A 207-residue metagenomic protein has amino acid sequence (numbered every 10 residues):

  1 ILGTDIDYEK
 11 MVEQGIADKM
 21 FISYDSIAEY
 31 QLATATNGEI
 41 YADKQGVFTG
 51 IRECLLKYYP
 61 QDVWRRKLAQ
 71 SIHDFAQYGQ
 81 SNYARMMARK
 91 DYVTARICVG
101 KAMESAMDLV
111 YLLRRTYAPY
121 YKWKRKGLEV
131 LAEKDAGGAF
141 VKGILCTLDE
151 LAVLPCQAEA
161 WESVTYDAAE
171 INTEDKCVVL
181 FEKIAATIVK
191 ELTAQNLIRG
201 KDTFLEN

Functional and structural regions predicted by a protein language model:
I1-R89: Conserved NTP/Mg2+-binding pocket subregion across the NTase superfamily
M20-Y30, A35, V47-T49, M107-D108 (+3 more regions): Catalytic cores of glycan-processing enzymes that make or break glycosidic bonds
H73-Q77, G100-M107, V179-E182, A186: Generic structural signal for well-ordered, non-transmembrane alpha-helical segments in soluble/cytosolic regions
G79-M87, A106-L113, A152-P155, A185-L192: A structural signal for well-ordered alpha-helices, especially hydrophobic packing surfaces of coiled-coils
M87-D91, V110-Y117, A132, L192-G200: Long, hydrophobic, amphipathic alpha-helical segments used as structural scaffolds
T94-R96: Solenoid-repeat scaffolds in large eukaryotic assemblies
V99-M103, V110, Y117, Y121-L180: Small-residue-rich helix-loop
V164-N207: C-terminal accessory extensions/subdomains outside the catalytic/core fold
